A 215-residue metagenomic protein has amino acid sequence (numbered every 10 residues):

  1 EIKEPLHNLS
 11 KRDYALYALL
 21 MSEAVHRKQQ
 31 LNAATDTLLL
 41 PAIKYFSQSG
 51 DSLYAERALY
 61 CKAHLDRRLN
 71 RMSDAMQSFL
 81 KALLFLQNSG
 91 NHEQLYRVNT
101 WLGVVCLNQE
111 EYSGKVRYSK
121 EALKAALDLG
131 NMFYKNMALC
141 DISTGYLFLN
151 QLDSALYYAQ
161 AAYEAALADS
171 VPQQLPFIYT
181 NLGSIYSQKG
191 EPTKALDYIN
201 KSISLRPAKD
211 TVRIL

Functional and structural regions predicted by a protein language model:
E1-L215: A "functional boundary" signal
